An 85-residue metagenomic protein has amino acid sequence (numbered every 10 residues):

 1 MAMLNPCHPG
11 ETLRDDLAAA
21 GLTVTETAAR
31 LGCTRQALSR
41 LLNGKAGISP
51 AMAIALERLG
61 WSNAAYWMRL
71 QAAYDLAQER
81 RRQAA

Functional and structural regions predicted by a protein language model:
M1-A2, R82-A85: Short intrinsically disordered terminal tails
M1-L22, A65-R69: A short, Lys/Arg-rich alpha-helix, primarily the initiator
L22-R40: Short alpha-helical DNA-recognition segment
Q36, A46, A65: Key DNA-contact positions within bacterial/archaeal DNA-binding proteins
P50-R69: DNA major-groove recognition helix of helix-turn-helix/homeodomain DNA-binding modules
Y66-Q83: Short amphipathic recognition helices of helix-turn-helix/homeodomain-type DNA-binding modules
